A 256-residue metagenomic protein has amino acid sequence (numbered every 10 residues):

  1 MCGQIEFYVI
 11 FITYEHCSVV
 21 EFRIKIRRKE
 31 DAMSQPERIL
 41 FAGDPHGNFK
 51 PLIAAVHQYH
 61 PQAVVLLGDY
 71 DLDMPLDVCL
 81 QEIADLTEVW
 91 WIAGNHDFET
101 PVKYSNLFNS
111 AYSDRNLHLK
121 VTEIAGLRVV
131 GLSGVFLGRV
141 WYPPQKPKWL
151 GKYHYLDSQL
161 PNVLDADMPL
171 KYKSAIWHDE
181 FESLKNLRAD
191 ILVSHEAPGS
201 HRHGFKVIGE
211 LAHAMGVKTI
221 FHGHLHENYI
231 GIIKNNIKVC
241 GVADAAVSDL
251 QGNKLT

Functional and structural regions predicted by a protein language model:
F7, Y14-D85, E99, N186-R188: N-terminal active-site segment of His-dependent metallophosphoesterases
Q35-P36, P51-A54, T122-A125, E210-M215 (+1 more regions): Binuclear metal-dependent phosphoesterase catalytic core
F41-G43, V64-D69, V89-H96, L117 (+4 more regions): Active-site neighborhood of phospho(di)ester-bond hydrolases with catalytic His/Asp-centered motifs
H46-L52, D71-P75, N95-K103, V121 (+4 more regions): Active-site environment of divalent metal-dependent phosphoester hydrolases
L52-V56, L76-A84, S105, F181-E182 (+2 more regions): Short amphipathic alpha-helical segments and helix-helix/interface helices
P101-H118: Glycine/small-residue-rich loop that forms an oxyanion/phosphate-binding "nest" at active or ligand-binding sites
L127-H195: Active-site-proximal loop/helix segment associated with metal-binding centers of metalloenzymes
